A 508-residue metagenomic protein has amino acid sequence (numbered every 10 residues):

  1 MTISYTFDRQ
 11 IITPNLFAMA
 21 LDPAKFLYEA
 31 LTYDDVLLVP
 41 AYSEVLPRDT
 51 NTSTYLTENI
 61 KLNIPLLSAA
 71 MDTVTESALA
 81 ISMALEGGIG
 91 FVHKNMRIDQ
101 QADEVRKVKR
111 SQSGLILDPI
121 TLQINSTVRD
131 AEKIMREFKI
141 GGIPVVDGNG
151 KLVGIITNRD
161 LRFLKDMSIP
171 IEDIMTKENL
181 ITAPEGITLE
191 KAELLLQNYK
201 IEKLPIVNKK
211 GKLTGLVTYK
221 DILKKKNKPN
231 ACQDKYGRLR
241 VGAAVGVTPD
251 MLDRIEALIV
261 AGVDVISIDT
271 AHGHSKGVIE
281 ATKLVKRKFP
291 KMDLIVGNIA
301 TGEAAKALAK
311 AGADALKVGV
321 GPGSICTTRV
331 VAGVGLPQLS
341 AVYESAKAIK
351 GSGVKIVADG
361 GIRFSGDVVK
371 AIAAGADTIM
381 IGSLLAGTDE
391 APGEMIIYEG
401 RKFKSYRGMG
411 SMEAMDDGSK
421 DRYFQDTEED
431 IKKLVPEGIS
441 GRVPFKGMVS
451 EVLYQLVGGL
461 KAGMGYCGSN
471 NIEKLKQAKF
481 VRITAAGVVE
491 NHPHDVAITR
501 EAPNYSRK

Functional and structural regions predicted by a protein language model:
I12-Y42, L122-Q123, A183-P184, A244 (+2 more regions): Alpha/beta catalytic cores of nucleotide-metabolism and tRNA/nucleoside-modifying enzymes
R48-L62, A69-M71, Q100-F138, V145-D147 (+5 more regions): Bateman/CBS regulatory modules and CBS-like beta-alpha motifs in cytosolic regions of diverse proteins
N63-L66, L115, K235-A243, K286-A300 (+1 more regions): Short beta-strand/loop segments at the ligand-binding rim of alpha/beta enzyme cores
L66-A69, G90-V92, I120, L239-V245 (+5 more regions): Hydrophobic faces of well-ordered beta-strands that scaffold small-molecule active sites in alpha/beta enzyme cores
L79-A80, D253-R254, L258, A300-V318 (+1 more regions): Catalytic cores of alpha/beta
G88-D99, I266, T270-H274, V318-A332 (+2 more regions): Glycine-rich phosphate-binding active-site loops on the catalytic face of alpha/beta enzymes
V92-R97, I140, P144, L152-M167 (+4 more regions): Short beta->alpha transition motifs characteristic of CBS
I98-R106, Y219-A231, D250-L252, A271-F289 (+3 more regions): Active-site-adjacent beta->alpha loops and helix N-cap segments on the catalytic face of soluble alpha/beta enzymes
